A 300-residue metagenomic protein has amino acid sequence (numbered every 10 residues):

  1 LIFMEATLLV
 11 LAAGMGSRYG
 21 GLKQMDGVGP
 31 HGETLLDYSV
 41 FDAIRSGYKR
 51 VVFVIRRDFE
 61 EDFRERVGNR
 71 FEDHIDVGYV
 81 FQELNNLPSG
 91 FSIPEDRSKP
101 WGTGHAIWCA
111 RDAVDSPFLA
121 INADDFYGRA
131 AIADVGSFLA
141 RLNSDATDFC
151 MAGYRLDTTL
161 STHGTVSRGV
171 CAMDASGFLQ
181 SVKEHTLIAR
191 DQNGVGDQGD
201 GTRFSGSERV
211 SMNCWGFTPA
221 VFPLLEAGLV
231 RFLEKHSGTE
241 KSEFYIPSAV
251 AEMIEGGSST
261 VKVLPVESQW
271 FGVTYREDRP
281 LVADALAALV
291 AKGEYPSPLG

Functional and structural regions predicted by a protein language model:
I2-L22, D26: N-terminal nucleotide-binding beta1-loop-alpha1 segment
I2-V10, P30-A120, Y127-G128, I132: Conserved N-terminal catalytic core of the sugar/cofactor nucleotidyltransferase
M15, D124-D125, L156: Active-site metal-binding loops of divalent metal-dependent hydrolases
F63-V67, V135, L225, V282: Hydrophobic packing residues within well-ordered alpha-helices of enzyme cores
R129-W215, P219: Conserved core of the sugar-phosphate nucleotidyltransferase
R209, K262-S268: Catalytic beta-strand/loop signature of glycosyltransferases that borders the donor
E226-S259: A C-terminal functional module that forms or caps the active site or interfaces directly with catalytic machinery
